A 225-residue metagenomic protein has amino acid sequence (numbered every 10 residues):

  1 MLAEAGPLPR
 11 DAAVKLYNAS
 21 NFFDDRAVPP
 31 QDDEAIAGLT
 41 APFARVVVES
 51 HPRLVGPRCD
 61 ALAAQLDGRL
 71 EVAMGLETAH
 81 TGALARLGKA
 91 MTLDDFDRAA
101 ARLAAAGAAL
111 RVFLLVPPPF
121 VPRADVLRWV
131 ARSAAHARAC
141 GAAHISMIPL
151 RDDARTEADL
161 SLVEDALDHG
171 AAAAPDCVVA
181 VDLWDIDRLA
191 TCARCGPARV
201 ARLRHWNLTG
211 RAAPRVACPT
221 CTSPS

Functional and structural regions predicted by a protein language model:
M1-E4, V28-G38, T92-D97, V126-A134 (+2 more regions): Well-ordered, non-membrane alpha-helical segments in soluble/globular domains
M1-V28, L39-V55, R69-F96, S146: Core AdoMet radical
E4-P9, I36-A41, C59-R69, A100-G107 (+2 more regions): Acidic (Asp/Glu)-rich catalytic clusters
S20-F22, P52-L54, T78-H80, V116-F120 (+2 more regions): Active-site-proximal loop/turn and secondary-structure-junction residues that shape catalytic pockets, frequently
R26-E34, V55-Q65, R123-A124, T191-R194: Distinct, well-ordered alpha-helical segments
C59-V121, A217-S225: Long, low-complexity, intrinsically disordered polar/charged segments
D94-R155, E164-L183: Conserved C-terminal portion of the radical SAM core fold that forms the substrate/S-adenosylmethionine-binding
L150-S225: Auxiliary Fe-S-binding modules of radical SAM enzymes
